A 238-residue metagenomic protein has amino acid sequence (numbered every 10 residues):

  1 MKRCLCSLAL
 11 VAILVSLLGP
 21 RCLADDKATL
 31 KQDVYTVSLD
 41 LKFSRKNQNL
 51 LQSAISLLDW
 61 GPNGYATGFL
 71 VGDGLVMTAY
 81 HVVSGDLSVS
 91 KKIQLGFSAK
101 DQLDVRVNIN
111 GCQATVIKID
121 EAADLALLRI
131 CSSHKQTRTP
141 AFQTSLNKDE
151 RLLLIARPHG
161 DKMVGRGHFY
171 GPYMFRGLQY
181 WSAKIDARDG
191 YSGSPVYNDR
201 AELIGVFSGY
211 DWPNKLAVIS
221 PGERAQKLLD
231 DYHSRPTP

Functional and structural regions predicted by a protein language model:
M1-A9: Bacterial N-terminal signal peptides that target proteins for export
L8-L17: Bacterial N-terminal signal peptides
C22-L70, V76-A79, L228-D231: N-terminal activation segment of mature serine protease catalytic domains
D25-D26, K135-S192, F207-V218: Flexible, gly/ser-rich surface segments that form the specificity/activation loops bordering the active-site cleft
K27, L87-D104, Q113-V116, L203-P238: C-terminal cap/linker of serine protease catalytic domains
Y65, V71-D73, M77-E121, N147: Catalytic-histidine neighborhood of serine endopeptidases, predominantly the chymotrypsin-like S1/PA family
G68, G74, T78, A114 (+8 more regions): Terminal peptide-recognition signature
D73, I117-I119, P172, D199 (+1 more regions): Residue-level recognition of beta-strand microenvironments
